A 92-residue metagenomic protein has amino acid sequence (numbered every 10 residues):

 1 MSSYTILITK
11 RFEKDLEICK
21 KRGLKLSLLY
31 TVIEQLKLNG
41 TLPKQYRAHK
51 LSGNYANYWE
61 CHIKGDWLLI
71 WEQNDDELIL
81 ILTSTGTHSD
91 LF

Functional and structural regions predicted by a protein language model:
M1-T5, R11-S27, T31, S52 (+2 more regions): Enriched for short, Lys/Arg-rich terminal
E34-H62: A short, surface-exposed loop/turn module that caps and links secondary-structure elements
